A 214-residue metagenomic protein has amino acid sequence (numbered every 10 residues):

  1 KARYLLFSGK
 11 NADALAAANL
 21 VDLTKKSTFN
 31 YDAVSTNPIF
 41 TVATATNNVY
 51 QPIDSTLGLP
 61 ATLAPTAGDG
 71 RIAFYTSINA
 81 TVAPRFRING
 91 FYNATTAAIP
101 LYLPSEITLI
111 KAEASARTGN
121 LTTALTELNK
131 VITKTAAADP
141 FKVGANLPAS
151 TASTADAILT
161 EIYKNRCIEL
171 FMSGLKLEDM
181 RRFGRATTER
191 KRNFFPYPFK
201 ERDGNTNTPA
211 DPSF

Functional and structural regions predicted by a protein language model:
K1-F214: Acidic/polar-rich alpha-helix caps and helix-coil junctions
